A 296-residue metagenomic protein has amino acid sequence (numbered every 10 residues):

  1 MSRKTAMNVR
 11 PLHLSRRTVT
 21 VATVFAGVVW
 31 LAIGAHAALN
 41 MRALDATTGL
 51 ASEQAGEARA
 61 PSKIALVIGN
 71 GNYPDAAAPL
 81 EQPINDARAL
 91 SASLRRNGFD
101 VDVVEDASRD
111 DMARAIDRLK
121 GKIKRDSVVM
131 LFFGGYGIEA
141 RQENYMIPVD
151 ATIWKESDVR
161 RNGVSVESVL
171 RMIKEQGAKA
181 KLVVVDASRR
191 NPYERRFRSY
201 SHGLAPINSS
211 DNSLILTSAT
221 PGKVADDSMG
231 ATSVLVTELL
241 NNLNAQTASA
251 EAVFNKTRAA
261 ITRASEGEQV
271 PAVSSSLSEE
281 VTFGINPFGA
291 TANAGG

Functional and structural regions predicted by a protein language model:
S2-G296: Cysteine endopeptidase catalytic domains of the caspase/legumain-like
